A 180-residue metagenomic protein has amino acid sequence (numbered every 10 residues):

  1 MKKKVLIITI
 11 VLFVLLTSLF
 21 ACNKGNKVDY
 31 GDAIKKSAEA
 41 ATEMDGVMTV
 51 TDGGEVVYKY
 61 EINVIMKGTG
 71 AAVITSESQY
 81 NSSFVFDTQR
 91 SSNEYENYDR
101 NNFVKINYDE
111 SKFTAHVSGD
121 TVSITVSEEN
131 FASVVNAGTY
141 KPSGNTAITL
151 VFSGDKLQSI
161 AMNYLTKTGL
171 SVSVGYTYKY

Functional and structural regions predicted by a protein language model:
M1-T9: Bacterial N-terminal signal peptides that target proteins for export
K2, F13-G54, E61: N-terminal leader/targeting segments and the immediate start of mature chains
S37-M44, M66-G68, S153-Q158: Edge/loop elements at the starts and ends of beta-strands within beta-rich repeat scaffolds
E43, M48-D52, K105, E110-T114 (+3 more regions): Buried hydrophobic residues that stabilize the cores of well-folded domains
V47-G53, S76-Q79, T121-V134, A161-L165: Generic short beta-strand segments
G53-Y108: An acidic-aromatic
Y95-D120, N145-T149: Low-complexity, intrinsically disordered segments exposed to solvent
E128-Y180: Gly/Pro-enriched, hydrophobic low-complexity segments that function as extracytoplasmic propeptides/linkers
